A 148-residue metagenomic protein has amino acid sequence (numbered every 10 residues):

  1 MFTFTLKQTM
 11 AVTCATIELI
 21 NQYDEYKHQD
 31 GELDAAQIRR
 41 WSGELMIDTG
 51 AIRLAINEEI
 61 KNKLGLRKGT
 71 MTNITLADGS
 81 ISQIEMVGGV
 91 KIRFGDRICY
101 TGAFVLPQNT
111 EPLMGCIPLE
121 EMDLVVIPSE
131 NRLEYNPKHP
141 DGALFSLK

Functional and structural regions predicted by a protein language model:
M1-K148: Pepsin/retropepsin-fold aspartyl endopeptidases
